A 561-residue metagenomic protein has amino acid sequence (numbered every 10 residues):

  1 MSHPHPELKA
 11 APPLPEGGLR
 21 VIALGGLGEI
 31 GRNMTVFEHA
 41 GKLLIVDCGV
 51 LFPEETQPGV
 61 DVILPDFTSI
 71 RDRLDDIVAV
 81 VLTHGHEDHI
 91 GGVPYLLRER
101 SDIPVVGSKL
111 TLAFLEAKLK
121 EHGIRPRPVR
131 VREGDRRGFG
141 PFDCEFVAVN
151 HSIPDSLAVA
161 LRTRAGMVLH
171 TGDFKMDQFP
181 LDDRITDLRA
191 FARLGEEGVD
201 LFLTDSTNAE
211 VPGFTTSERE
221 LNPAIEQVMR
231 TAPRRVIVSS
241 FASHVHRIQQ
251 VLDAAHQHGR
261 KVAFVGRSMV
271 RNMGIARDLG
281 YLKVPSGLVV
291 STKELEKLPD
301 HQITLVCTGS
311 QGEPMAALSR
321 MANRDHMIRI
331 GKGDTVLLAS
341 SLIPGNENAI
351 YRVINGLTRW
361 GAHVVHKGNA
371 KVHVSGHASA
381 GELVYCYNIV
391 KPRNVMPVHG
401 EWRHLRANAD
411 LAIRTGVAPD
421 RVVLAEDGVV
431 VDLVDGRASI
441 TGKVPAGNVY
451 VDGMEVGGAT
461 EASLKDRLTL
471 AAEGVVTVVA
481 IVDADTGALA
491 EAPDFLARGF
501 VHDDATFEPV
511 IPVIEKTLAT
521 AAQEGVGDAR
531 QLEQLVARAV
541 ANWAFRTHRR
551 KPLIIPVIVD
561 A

Functional and structural regions predicted by a protein language model:
M1-K9, G17, D504-K516: Iron-sulfur (Fe-S) cluster-binding modules
S2-V81, H86-K297, A316-R329, N348-R352: His/Asp/Glu-rich metal-coordinating catalytic cores of metallo-dependent phosphodiesterases/hydrolases acting on
L27, L51-E55, D76-I77, H366-N369 (+5 more regions): A glycine- and charged-residue-rich anion-binding loop/surface
L119, A412, A544: Conserved hydrophobic residues forming the short capping helix/wall of the S-adenosyl-L-methionine
R132, E426, R550-I554: Short Gly/Ser/Thr- and Asp/Glu-enriched loop/turn motifs at secondary-structure junctions
P141, S156-A158, Q302, E473-T477 (+1 more regions): Broad gene-expression machinery/nucleic-acid interaction feature
E210-V526, E533-Q534, R538: Hard-cation-handling environments
G527-A561: C-terminal tails and terminal domains of large nucleic-acid-associated and other macromolecular-machine proteins
